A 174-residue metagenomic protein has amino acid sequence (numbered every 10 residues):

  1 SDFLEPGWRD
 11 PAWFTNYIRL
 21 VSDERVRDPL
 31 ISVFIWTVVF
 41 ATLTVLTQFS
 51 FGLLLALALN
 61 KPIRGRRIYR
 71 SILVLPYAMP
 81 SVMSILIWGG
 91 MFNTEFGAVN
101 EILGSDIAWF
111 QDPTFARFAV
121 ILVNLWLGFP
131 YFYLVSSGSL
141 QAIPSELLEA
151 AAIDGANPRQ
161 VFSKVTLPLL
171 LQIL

Functional and structural regions predicted by a protein language model:
S1-L174: A structural signal for multi-pass alpha-helical bundles of membrane permease subunits that mediate small-molecule
